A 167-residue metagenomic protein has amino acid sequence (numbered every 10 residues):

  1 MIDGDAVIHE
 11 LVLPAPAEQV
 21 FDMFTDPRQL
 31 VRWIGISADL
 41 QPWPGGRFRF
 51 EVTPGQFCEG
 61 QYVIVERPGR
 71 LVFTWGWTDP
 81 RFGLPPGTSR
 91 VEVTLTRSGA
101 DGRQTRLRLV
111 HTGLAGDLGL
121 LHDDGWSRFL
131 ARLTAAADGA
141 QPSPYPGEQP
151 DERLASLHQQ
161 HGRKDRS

Functional and structural regions predicted by a protein language model:
M1-I8, G162-S167: Short acidic N-proximal helix/loop "leader" segments that mark the beginning of a domain or an inter-domain linker
I2, I8-H9, A15, Q19 (+2 more regions): Short beta-edge strand/loop motif at the mouth of beta-sheet-based domains
A6, F57, P86-R90: Short, mixed charged/polar active-site loops that provide acid/base catalysis or chelate metal/phosphate cofactors
L11, E59-I64, S89-R97: Hydrophobic/aromatic beta-strand elements that line small-molecule binding cavities or substrate pockets in beta-rich
V20, L30, F48, Y62 (+4 more regions): Hydrophobic pocket/interface hotspot
V52, W75, L109-H111: Residue-level recognition of conserved beta-strand positions in structured domain cores
E66-L71, A100: Short, conserved beta-turn/loop elements at beta-strand boundaries and strand-helix junctions
P80-A135, P144-P146, L154, S167: Beta-strand/loop substructures that line and gate deep hydrophobic ligand-binding cavities in soluble
